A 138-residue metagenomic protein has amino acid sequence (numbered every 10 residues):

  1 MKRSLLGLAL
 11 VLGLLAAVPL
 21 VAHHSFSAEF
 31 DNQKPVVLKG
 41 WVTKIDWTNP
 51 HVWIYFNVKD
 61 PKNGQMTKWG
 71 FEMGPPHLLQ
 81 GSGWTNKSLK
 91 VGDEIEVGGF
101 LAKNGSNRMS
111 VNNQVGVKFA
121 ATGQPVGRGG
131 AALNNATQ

Functional and structural regions predicted by a protein language model:
M1-G7: Positively charged n-region of N-terminal signal peptides that target proteins for export
G7-P19: Bacterial N-terminal signal peptides
V21-V36: Short boundary/loop segments of OB/S1/cold-shock single-stranded nucleic-acid-binding domains
G40-V42: Conserved hydrophobic positions within beta-strands
T48-K59: Short aromatic-glycine-enriched beta-strand elements
M73-G81: Short, structured beta-strand/loop micro-motifs enriched in basic residues and often containing a Trp
G81-V97: Short nucleic-acid-contacting surface segments enriched for D/E, G, S/T with interspersed K/R
A102-A132: OB-fold/S1-family single-stranded nucleic acid-binding modules
